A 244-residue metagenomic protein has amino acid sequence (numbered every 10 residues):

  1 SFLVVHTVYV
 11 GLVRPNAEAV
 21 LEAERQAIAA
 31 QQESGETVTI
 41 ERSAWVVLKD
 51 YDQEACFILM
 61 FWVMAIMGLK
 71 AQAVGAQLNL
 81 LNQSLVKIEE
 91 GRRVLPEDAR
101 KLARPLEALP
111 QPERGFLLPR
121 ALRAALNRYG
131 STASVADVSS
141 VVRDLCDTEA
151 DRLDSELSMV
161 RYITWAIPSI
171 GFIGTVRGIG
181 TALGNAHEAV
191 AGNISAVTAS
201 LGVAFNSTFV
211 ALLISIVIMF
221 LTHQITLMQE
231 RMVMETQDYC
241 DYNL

Functional and structural regions predicted by a protein language model:
F2-A19, L69-K70, I170-V190: Juxtamembrane "helix exit" motif at the C-terminal ends of alpha-helical transmembrane segments in multi-pass membrane
H6-C146: Large intracellular
P15, M67-L78, A182-N185, I216 (+4 more regions): Membrane-spanning helices that line or support transport/gating and their immediate boundary helices in channels
I28-E36, G180-S195: Peri-membrane helix termini and adjoining interfacial loops of integral membrane proteins
T39-E41, W45, A133-I167, A191-A199 (+1 more regions): Membrane-interface, cytosolic juxtamembrane amphipathic helix immediately N-terminal to a transmembrane helix, enriched
K49-L59, R161-I167, G202: Alpha-helical transmembrane segments of integral membrane proteins, emphasizing hydrophobic/aromatic residues
M159-L183, F205-L221: Bilayer-spanning, highly hydrophobic alpha-helical transmembrane segments
G192-L244: Channel- or pocket-lining gating/hinge segments that regulate access to a cavity or pore
